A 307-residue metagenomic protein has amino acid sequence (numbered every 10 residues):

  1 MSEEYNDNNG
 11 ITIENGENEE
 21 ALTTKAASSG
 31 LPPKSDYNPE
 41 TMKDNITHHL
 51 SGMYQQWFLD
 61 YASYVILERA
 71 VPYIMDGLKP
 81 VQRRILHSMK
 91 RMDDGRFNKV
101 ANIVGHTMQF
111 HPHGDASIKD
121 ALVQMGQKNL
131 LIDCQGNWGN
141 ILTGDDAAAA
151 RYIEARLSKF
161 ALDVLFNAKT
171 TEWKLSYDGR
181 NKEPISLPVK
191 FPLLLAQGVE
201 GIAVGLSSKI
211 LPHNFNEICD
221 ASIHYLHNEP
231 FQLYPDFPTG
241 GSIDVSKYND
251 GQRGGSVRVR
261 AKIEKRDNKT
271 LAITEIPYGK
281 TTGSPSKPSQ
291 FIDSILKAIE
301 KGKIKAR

Functional and structural regions predicted by a protein language model:
S2-G254: Catalytic phosphate-handling regions of large nucleic-acid enzymes and associated NTPases
S256-R307: Gly/Lys-enriched N-terminal cap/neck module of very large, oligomeric protein machines
